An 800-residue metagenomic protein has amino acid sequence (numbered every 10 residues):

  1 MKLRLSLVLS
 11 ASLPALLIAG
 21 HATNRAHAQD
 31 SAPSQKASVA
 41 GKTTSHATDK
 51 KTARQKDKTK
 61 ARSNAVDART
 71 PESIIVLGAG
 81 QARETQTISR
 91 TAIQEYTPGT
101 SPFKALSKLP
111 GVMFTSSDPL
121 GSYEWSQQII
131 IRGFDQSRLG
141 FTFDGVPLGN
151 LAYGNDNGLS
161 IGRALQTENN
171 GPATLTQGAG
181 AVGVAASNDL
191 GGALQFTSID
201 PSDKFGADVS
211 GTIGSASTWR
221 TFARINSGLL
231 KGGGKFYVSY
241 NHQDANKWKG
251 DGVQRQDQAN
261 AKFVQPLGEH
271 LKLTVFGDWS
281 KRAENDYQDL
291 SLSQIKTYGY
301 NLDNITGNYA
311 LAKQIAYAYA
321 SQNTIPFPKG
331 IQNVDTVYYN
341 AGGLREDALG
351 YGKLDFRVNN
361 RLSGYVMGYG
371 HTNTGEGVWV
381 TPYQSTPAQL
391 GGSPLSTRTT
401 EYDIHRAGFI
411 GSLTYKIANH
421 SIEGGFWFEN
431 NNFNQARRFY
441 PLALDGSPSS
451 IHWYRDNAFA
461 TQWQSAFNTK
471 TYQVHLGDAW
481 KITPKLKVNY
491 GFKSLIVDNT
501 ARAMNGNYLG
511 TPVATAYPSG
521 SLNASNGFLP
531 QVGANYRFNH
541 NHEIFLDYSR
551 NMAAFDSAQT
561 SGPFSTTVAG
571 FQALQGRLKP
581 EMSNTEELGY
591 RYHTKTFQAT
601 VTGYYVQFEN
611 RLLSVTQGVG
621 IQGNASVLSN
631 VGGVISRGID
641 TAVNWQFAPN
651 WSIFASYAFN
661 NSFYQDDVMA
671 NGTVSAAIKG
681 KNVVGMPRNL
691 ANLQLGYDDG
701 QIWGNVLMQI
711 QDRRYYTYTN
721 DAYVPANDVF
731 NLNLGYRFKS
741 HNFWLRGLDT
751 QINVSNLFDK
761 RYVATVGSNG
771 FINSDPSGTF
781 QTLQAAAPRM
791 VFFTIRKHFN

Functional and structural regions predicted by a protein language model:
D49-F103, Q128: N-terminal periplasmic "start-of-domain" segments of outer-membrane beta-barrel proteins
K58-K60, P484, Y604-F608, A625-Y718 (+2 more regions): Gram-negative outer-membrane beta-barrel transporters
L77, F103-P147, G162-A164, G178: Extracytoplasmic beta-strand/coil segments of soluble accessory domains associated with Gram-negative outer-membrane
R163-D208: A beta-strand signature from Gram-negative outer-membrane beta-barrel systems, especially the internal plug domain
G206-D208, I213-D244, K249-A318, G342-S363 (+1 more regions): Transmembrane beta-barrel wall of Gram-negative outer-membrane proteins
R345-G375, S393-L509, N535-R537, H593 (+1 more regions): Face-selective signature of the C-terminal outer-membrane beta-barrel domain
S363-Y369, G375-E376, R537, E543-S549 (+5 more regions): Membrane-embedded beta-barrel scaffold of Gram-negative outer-membrane proteins
L546, S652, K681-N800: Conserved C-terminal beta-signal and adjacent last beta-strands/turns of outer-membrane beta-barrel proteins
